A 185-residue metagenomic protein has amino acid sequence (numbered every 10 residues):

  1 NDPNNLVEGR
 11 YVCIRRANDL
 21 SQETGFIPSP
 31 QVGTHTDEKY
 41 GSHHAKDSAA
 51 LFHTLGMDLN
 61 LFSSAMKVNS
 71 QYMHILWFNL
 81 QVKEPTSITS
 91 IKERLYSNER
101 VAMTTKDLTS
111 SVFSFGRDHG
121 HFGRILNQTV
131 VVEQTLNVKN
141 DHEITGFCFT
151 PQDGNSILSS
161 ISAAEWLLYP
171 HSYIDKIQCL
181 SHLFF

Functional and structural regions predicted by a protein language model:
N1-E23, A163-L167, H171-F184: N-terminal Rossmann-like NAD(P) cofactor-binding subdomain of oxidoreductases, focused on the glycine-rich
N5-C148, Q152: C-terminal substrate-binding/catalytic lobe of Rossmann-fold NAD(P)-dependent oxidoreductases
S90-R94, S159-S162, C179: Composition- and surface-driven signal marking solvent-exposed, interaction-prone regions in large proteins
T145, F149-I157, I161-A164, L168-D175: Long, low-complexity C-terminal extensions of enzymes
